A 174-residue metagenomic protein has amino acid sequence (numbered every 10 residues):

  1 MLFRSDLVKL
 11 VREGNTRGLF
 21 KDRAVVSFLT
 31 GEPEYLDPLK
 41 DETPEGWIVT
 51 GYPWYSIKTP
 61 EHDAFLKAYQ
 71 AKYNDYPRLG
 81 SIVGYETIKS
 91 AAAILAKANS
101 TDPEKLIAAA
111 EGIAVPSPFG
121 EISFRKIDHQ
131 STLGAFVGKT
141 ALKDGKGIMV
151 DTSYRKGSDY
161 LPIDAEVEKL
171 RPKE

Functional and structural regions predicted by a protein language model:
M1-E174: Extracytosolic ligand-binding ectodomains
